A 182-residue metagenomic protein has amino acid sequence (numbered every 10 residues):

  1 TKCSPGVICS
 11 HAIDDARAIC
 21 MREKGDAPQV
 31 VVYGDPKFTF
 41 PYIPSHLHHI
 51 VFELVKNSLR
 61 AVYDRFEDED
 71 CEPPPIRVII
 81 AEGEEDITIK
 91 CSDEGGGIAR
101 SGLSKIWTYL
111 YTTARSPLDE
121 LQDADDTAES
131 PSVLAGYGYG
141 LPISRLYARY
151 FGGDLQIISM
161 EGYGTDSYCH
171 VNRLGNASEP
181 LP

Functional and structural regions predicted by a protein language model:
T1-G25, W107-T108: Short beta-to-alpha transition helix within the HATPase_c
D26, T39-I43, N57-S92, L118-V133 (+1 more regions): ATP-lid-like helix-loop hinge signature
A27-V51: Conserved short strand/loop->alpha-helix "switch" segment adjacent to the catalytic nucleotide/phosphoryl-transfer site
L54: Hydrophobic residues in the alpha-helical elements that line and stabilize the ATP-binding pocket of the HATPase_c
D86, G97, G138, M160-Y168 (+1 more regions): Glycine-rich nucleotide-binding loop
I98-A128: Short conserved segment of the HATPase_c
